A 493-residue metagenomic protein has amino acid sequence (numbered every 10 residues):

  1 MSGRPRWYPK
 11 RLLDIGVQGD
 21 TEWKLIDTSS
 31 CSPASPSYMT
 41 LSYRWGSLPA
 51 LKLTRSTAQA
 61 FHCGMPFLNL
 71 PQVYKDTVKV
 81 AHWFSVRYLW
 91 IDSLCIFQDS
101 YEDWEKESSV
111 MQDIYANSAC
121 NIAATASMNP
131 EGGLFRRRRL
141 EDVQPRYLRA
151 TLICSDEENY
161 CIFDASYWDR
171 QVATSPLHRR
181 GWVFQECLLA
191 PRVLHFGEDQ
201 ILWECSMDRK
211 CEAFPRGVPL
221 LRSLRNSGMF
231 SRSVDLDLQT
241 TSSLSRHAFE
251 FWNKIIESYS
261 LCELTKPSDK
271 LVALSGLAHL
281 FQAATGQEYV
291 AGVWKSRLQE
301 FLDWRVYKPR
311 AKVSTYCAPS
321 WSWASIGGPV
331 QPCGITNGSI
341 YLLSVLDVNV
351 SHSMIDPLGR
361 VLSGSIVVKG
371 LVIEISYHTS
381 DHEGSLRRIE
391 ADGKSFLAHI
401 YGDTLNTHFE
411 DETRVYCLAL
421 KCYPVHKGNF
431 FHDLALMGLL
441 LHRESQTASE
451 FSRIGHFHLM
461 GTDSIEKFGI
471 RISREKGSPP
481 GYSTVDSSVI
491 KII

Functional and structural regions predicted by a protein language model:
M1-F84, I96-I493: Feature captures the RNA virus RNA-dependent RNA polymerase
R87: Short acidic/polar active-site loop segments enriched in Thr and Asp
I91: Conserved functional hotspot residues or short segments at active or partner-binding sites across diverse domains
